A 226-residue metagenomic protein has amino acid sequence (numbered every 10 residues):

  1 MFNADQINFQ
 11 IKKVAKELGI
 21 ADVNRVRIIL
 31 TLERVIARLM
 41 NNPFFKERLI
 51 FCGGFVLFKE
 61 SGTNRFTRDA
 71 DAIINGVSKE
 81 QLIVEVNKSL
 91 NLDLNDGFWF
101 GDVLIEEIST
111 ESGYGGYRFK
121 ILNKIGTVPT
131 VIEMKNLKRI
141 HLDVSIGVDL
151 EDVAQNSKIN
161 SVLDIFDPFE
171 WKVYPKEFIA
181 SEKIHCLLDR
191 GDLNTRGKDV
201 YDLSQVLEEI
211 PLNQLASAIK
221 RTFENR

Functional and structural regions predicted by a protein language model:
M1-R226: Compositionally biased terminal segments of proteins
